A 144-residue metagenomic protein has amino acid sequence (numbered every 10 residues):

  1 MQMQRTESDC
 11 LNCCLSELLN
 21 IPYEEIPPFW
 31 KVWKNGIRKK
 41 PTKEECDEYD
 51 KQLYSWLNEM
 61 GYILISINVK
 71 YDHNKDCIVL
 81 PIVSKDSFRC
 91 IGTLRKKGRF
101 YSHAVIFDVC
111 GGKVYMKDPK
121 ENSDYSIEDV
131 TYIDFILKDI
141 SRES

Functional and structural regions predicted by a protein language model:
M1-E44, D50-M60, S144: Active-site nucleophile-adjacent alpha helix/oxyanion-hole segment immediately C-terminal to the catalytic cysteine
W33-D134, K138-S141: Conserved active-site-adjacent core of cysteine acyl-enzyme catalytic domains
